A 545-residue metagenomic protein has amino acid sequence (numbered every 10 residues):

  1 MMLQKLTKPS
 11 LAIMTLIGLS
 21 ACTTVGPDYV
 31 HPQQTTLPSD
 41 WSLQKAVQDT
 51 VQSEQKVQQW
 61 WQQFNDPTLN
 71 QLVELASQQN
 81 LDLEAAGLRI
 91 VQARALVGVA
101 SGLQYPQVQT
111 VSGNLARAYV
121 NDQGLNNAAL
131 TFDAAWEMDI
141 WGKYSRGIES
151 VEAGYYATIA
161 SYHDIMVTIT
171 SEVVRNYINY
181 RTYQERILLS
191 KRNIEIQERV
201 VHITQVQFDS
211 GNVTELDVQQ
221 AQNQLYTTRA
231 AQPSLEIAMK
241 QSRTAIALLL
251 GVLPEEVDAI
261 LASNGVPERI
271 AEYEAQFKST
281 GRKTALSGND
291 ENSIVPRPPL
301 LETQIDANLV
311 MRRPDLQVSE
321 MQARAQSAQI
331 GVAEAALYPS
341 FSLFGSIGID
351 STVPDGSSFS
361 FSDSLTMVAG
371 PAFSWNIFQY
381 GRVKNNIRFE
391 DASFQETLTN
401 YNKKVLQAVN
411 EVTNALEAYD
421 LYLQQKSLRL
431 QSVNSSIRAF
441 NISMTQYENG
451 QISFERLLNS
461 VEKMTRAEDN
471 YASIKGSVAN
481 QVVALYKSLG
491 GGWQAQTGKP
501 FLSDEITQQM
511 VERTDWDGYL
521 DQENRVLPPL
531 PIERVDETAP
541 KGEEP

Functional and structural regions predicted by a protein language model:
M1-C22: Gram-negative bacterial Sec-dependent N-terminal signal peptides
C22-L43, E74-D139, I237-M239, R243-V257 (+5 more regions): A small-residue-enriched
K45-L75: Regulatory alphaC helix of protein kinase catalytic domains
L69-Q71, N127-A129, R175, Q220 (+2 more regions): Transmembrane beta-barrel architecture of outer-membrane proteins
A85, S101-G102, M138-M166, L216 (+6 more regions): Sec/SRP-type N-terminal targeting helices
Y144, A160-I305, A418, Y422-Q425 (+4 more regions): Periplasmic alpha-helical coiled-coil/stalk elements that build and connect Gram-negative outer-membrane
F208-N212, Y447-Q451, S488, G492: A short glycine-centered flexible hinge/capping loop motif at secondary-structure junctions
L249-A262, E268-I270, A275, A472-P545: Acidic, low-complexity, intrinsically disordered peripheral segments
